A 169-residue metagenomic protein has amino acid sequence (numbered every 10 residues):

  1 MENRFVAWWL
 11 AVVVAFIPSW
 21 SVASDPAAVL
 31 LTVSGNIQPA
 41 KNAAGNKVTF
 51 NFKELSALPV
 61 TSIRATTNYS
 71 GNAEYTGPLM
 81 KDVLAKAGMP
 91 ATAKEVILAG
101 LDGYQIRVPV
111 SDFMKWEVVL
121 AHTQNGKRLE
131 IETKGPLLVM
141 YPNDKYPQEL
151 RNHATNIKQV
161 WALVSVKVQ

Functional and structural regions predicted by a protein language model:
M1-L10, S19: Bacterial N-terminal signal peptides that target proteins for export
V14-A15: Hydrophobic alpha-helical transmembrane segments of integral membrane proteins, especially lipid-exposed positions
V22-Q169: N-terminal intrinsically disordered, low-complexity segments enriched in P/E/S/T
